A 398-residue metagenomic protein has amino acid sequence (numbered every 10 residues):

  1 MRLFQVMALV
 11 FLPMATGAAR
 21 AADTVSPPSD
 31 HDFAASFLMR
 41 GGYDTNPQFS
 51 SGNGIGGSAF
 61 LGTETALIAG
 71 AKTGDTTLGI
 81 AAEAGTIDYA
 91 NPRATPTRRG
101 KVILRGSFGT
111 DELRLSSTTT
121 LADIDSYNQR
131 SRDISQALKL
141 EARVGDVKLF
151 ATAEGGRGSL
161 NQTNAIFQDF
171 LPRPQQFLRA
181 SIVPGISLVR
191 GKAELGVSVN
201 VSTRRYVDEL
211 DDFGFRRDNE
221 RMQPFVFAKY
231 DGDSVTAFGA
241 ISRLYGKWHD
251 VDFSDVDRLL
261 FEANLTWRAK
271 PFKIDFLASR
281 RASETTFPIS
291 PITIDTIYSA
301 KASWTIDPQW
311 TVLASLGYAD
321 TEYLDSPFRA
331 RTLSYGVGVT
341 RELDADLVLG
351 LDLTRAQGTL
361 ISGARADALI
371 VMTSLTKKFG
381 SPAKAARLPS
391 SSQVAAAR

Functional and structural regions predicted by a protein language model:
M1-F4: Positively charged n-region of N-terminal signal peptides that target proteins for export
V6-A15: Bacterial N-terminal signal peptides
A21-R398: Gram-negative and organellar
